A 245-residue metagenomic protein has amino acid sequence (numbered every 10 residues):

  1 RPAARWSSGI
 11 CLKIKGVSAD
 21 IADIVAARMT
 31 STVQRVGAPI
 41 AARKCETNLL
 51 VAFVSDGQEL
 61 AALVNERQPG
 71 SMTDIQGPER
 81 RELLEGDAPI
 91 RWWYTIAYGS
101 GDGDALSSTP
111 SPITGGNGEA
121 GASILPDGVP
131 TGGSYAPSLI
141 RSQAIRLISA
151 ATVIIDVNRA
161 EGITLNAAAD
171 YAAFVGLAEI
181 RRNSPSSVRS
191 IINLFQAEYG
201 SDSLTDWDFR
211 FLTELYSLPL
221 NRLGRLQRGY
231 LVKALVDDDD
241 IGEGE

Functional and structural regions predicted by a protein language model:
R1-P2, E245: Compositionally biased, proline/threonine/alanine/serine-rich low-complexity intrinsically disordered stretches
P2-V17: Acidic/histidine-rich, surface-exposed loop or edge segments in extracytoplasmic proteins
K13-R28, G37-E245: Long, folded non-catalytic interaction modules
T32-V33: A short alpha-helix/helix-coil micro-patch that ends at or immediately precedes a cysteine
